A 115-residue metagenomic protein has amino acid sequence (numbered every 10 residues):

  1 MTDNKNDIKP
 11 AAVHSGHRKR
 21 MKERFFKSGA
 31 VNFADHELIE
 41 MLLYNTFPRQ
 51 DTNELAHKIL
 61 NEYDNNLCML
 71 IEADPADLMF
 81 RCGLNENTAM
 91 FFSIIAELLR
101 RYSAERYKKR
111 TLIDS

Functional and structural regions predicted by a protein language model:
M1-D77: Long, highly charged, low-complexity intrinsically disordered interaction regions that mediate electrostatic DNA/RNA
H17, M21, A96-S103: Charged, low-complexity, helix-prone segments enriched in Lys/Glu/Asp/Gln
L38-N45, M90-E97, R101: Short, hydrophobic/amphipathic alpha-helical patches that form generic packing surfaces within helical domains
K58-I59, E97-L98, Y107-K109: Short, charged/polar low-complexity linear motifs in solvent-exposed/disordered segments
R81: Acidic-histidine catalytic/liganding microenvironments
S103-S115: Long, charged amphipathic helices and adjacent flexible linkers at domain junctions
